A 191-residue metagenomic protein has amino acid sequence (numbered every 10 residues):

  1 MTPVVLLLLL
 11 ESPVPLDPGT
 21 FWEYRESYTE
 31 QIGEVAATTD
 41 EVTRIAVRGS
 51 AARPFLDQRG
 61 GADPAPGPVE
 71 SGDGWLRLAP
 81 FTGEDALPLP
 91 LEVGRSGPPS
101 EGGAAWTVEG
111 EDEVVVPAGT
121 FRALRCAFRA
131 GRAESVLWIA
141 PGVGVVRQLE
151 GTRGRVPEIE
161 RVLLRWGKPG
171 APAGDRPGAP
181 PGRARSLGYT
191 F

Functional and structural regions predicted by a protein language model:
M1-T2, A173: N-terminal targeting/docking segments
T2-E11: Sec-dependent N-terminal signal peptides
L10-F191: Conserved functional acidic sites
